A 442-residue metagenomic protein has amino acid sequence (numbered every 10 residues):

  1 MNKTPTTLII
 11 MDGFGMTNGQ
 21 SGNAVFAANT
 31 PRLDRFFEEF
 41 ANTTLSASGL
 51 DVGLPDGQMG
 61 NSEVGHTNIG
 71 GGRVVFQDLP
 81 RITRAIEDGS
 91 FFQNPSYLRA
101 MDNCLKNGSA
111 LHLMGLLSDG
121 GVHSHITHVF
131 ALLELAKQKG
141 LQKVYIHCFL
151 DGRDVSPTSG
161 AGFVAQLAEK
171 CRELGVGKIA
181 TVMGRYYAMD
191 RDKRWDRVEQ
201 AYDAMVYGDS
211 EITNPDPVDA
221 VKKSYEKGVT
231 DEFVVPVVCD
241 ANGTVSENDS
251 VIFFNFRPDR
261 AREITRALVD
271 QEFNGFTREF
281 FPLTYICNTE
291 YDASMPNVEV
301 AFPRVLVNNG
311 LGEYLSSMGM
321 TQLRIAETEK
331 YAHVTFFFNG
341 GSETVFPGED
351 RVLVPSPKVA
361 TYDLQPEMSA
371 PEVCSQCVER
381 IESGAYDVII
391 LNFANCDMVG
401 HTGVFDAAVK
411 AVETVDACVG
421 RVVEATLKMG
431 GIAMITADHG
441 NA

Functional and structural regions predicted by a protein language model:
N2-T7, F14-Y186, D196, Q200 (+4 more regions): Active-site nucleophile/metal-coordination loop of metallo-enzymes that catalyze phosphate/sulfate and related
L8, H112-M114, I252-F253, V388-N392 (+1 more regions): Structural motif
T83-F91, S356-E367, G400-E413: Glycine-rich tight-turn/loop motif centered on a GG-T
P95-S96, Q142, A385-C418: Active-site His/acidic residue clusters
V155-S246, I252-F253, A261-I264, V269-F281: Long, well-ordered, tryptophan-enriched scaffold segments
M320-R380: Metal-dependent catalytic core segments for phosphate chemistry
A408-A442: Metal-dependent active-site segment of extracytoplasmic phospho-/sulfohydrolases and closely related
